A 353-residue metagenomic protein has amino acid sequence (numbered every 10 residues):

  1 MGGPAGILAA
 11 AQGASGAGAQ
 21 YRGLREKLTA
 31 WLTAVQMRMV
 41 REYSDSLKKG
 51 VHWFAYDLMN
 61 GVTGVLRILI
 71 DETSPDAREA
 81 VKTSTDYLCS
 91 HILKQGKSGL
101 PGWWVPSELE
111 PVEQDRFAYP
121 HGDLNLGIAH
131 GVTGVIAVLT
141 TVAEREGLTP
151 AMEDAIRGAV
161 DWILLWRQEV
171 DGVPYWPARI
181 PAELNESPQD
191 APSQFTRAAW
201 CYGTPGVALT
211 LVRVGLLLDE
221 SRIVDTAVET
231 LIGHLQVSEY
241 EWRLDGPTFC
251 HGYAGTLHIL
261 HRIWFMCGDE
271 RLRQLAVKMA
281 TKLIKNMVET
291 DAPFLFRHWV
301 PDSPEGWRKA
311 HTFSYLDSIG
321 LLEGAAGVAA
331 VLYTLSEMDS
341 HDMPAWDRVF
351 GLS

Functional and structural regions predicted by a protein language model:
M1-G127, T133: Extended ligand-binding groove/face enriched in aromatic
M1-G13, A55-D71, L124-T141, F195-R213 (+2 more regions): Well-ordered alpha-helical segments within folded domains of soluble proteins
G6, S44-Y56, N60, G64 (+4 more regions): Carbohydrate-binding/catalytic loop surfaces
A17-Y21, V51-F54, A77, V81 (+4 more regions): Residue-level recognition of alpha-helical structural elements
G23-K48, T83-P101, L109-Q114, A155-G172 (+3 more regions): Long, well-ordered core segments of solenoidal/helical folds
D71, D76-E79, T83, T141 (+6 more regions): Terminal, non-catalytic domain-edge segments
D76-L218: Extended ligand-binding clefts on enzyme/binding-domain cores
L218-L272: C-terminal structural cap/anchor segments
